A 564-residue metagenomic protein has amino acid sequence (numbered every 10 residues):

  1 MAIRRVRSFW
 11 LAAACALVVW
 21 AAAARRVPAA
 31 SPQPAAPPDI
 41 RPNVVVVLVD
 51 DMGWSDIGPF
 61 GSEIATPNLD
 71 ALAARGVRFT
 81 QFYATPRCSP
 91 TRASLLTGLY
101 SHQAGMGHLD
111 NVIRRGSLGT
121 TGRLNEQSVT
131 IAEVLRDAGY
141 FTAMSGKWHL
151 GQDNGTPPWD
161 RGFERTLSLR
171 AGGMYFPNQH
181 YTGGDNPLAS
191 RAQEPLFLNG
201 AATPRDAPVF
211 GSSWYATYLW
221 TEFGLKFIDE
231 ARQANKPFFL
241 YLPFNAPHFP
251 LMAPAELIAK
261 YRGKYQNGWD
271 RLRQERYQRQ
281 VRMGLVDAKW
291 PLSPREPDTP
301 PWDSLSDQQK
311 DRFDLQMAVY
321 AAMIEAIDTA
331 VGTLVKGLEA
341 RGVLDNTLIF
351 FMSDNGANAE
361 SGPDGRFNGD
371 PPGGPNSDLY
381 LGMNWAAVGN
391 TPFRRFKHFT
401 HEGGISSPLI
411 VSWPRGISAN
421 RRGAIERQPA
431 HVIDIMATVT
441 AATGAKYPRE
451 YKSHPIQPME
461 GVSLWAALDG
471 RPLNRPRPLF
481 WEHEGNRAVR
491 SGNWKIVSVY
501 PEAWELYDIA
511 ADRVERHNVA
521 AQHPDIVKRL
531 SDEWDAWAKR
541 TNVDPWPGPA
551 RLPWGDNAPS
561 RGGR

Functional and structural regions predicted by a protein language model:
M1-R4, A22-R25, P38: Intrinsically disordered, low-complexity regions enriched in serine, threonine, proline and polar/charged residues
A2-A13: Bacterial N-terminal signal peptides that target proteins for export
R7, V19-W20, P28, K528: N-terminal non-cleavable signal-anchor helices
A12-A22: Bacterial N-terminal signal peptides
A14, V27-Y500, W504, A511-D532 (+2 more regions): Formylglycine-dependent sulfatase
